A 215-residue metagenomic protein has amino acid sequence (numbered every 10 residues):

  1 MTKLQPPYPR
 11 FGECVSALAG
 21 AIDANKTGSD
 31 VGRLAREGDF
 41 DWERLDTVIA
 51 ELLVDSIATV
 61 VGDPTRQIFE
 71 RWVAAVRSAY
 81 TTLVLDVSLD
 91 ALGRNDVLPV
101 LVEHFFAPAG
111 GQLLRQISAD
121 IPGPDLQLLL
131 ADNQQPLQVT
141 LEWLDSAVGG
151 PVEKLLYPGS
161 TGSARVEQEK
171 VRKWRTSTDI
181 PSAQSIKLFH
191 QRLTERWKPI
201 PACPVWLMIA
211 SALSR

Functional and structural regions predicted by a protein language model:
M1-L4, A17-I22, A50-T82, S182-C203: DNA major-groove recognition helix of helix-turn-helix/homeodomain DNA-binding modules
T2-D39, P99, E103-L156: A short, Lys/Arg-rich alpha-helix, primarily the initiator
P6-P9, F40, D63, Q67 (+6 more regions): Alpha-helix boundary/N-cap detector
G32-L53, A58: Acidic, glycine-enriched catalytic cores built around paired aspartates
V73-V76, Y80-V97, L101, A119-Q134 (+1 more regions): Short amphipathic recognition helices of helix-turn-helix/homeodomain-type DNA-binding modules
L128-D132, T178-P181, Q191: Disordered, low-complexity "stalk" and linker segments at domain junctions of extracellular and cell-surface proteins
K154-G162, R196-I200: Short, mixed-charge amphipathic alpha-helical segments
S160-S182: Recognition helix of helix-turn-helix/homeodomain-like DNA-binding domains that insert into the DNA major groove
